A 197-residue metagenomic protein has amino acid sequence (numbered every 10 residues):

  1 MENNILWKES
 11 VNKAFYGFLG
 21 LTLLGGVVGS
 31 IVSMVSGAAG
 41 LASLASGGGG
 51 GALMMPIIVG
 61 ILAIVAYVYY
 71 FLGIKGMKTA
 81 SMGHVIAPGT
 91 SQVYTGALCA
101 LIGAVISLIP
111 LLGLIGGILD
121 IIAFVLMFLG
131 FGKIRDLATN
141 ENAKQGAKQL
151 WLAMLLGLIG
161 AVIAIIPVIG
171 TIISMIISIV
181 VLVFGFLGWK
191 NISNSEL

Functional and structural regions predicted by a protein language model:
M1-G29, A66-I106, L119-G160, I177-L197: Membrane-interface extramembranous regions at the lipid-water interface
G26-T79: Selected alpha-helical membrane-embedding segments in polytopic membrane proteins
M34-A52, H84-A87, L108-I109, L137-K144 (+2 more regions): Juxtamembrane/interface segments of multi-pass membrane proteins
G48-G60, A87-G96, L108-I118: Transmembrane alpha-helix entry/boundary detector in multi-pass membrane proteins
P56, I106-G117, G160-S174: Short hydrophobic membrane-inserting alpha-helices and related fusion/pore-forming segments
P56-G60, S174, S178-V181: Residue-level detection of beta-strand scaffold positions
